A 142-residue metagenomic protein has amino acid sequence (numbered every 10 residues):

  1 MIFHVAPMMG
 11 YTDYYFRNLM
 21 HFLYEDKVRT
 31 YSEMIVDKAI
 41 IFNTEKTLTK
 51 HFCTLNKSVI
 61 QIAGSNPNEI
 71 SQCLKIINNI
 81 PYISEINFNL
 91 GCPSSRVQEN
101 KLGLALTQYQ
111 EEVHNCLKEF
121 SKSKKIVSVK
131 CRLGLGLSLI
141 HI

Functional and structural regions predicted by a protein language model:
F3-A6, T30-S32, S58-I62, I86-F88 (+1 more regions): Hydrophobic faces of well-ordered beta-strands that scaffold small-molecule active sites in alpha/beta enzyme cores
M8-I80: Glycine-rich, positively charged N-terminal anion/phosphate-binding segment
G10, C131-L137: Glycine-rich beta-to-alpha transition loops that act as phosphate-gripper elements at the mouths of alpha/beta enzyme
I35-I41, N66-P67, L90-L104: Conserved radical SAM core fold
K57, T107-S128: Alpha-helix-loop-beta-strand connector modules within alpha/beta enzyme cores
S65, L104-E112, G136-L137: Alpha-helix N-cap and loop-to-helix initiation/capping positions
I140-I142: Conserved small/polar residues in nucleotide/adenosyl-binding loops
